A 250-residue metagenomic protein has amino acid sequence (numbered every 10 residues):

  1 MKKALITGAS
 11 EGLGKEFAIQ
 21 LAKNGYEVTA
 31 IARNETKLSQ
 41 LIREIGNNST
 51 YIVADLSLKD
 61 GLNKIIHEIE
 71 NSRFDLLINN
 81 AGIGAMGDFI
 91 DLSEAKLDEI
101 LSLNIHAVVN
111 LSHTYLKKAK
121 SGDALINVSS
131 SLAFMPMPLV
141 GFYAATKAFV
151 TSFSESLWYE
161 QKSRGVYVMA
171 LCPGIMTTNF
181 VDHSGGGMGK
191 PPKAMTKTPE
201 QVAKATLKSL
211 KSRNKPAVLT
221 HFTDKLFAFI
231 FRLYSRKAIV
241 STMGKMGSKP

Functional and structural regions predicted by a protein language model:
S10-E11: Conserved glycine-rich cofactor-binding loop
N24-Q40: Conserved glycine-rich Rossmann-like NAD(P)H-binding loop of the short-chain dehydrogenase/reductase
I45-D60: Rossmann-fold cofactor-recognition segment
D88-F89, K96-L101: Substrate-binding pocket helix/loop in short-chain dehydrogenase/reductase
S112, T146: Active-site helix of classical SDR
S130: Residue(s) in the substrate-gating loop at a strand-loop-helix junction that position the organic substrate next
A170, K190-K225: C-terminal helical subdomain
